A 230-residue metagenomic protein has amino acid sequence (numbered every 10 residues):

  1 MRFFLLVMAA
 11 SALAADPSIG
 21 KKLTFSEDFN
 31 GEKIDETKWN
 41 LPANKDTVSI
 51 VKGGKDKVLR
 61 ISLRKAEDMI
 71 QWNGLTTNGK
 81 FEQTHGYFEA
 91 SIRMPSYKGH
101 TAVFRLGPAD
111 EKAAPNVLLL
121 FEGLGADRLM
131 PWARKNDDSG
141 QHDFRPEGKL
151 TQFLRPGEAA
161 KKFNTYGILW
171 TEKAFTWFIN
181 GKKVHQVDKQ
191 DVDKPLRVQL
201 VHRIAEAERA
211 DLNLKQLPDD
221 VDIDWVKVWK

Functional and structural regions predicted by a protein language model:
R2-A12: Sec-dependent N-terminal signal peptides
D16-K230: GH16 jelly-roll
